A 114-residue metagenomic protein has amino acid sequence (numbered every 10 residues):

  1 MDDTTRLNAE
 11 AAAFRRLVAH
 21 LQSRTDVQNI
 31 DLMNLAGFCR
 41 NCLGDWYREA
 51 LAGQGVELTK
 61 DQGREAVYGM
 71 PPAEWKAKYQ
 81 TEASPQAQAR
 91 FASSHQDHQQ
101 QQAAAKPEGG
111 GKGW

Functional and structural regions predicted by a protein language model:
M1-W114: Domain-level signature for proteins that mediate thiol-based redox and metal-cofactor handling
